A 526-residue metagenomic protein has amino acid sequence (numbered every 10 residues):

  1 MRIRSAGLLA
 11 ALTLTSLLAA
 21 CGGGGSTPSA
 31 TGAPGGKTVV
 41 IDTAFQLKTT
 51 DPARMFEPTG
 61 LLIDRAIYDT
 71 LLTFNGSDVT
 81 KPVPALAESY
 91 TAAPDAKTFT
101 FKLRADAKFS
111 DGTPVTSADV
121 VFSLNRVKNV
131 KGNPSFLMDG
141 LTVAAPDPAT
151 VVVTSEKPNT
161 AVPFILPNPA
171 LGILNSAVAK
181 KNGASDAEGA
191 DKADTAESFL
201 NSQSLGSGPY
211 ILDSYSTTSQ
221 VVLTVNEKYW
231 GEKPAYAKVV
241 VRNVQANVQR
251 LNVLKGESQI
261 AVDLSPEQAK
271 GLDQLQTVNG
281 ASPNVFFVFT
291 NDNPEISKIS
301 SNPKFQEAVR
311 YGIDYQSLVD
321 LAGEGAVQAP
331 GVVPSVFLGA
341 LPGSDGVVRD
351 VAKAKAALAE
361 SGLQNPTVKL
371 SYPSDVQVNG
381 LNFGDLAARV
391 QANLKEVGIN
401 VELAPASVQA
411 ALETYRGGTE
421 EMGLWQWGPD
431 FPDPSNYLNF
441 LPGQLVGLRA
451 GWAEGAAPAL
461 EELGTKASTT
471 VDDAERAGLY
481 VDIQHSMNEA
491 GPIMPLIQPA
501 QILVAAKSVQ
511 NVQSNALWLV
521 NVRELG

Functional and structural regions predicted by a protein language model:
P34, S216, V225, I313-G339 (+2 more regions): Detector for C-terminal structural segments
D42-P94, N125, L205-G206: N-terminal lobe/hinge region of extracytoplasmic solute-binding protein
E88-G132, P146-T154, N252, I299: Aromatic- and charge-enriched surface segment that lines or borders ligand/interaction sites
S135-G189, S214: Surface-exposed binding/hinge segments that line and control ligand-binding clefts or catalytic entry sites
A170-E232: Gly/Pro-rich hinge or "lid" segments in bacterial periplasmic/extracellular proteins
T217, A359-F431: Ligand/substrate-recognition segments at binding pockets and active sites
V225-K270: Ligand-site clamp/hinge motif
Q328-S361, Q377-F383: Structural transition elements
